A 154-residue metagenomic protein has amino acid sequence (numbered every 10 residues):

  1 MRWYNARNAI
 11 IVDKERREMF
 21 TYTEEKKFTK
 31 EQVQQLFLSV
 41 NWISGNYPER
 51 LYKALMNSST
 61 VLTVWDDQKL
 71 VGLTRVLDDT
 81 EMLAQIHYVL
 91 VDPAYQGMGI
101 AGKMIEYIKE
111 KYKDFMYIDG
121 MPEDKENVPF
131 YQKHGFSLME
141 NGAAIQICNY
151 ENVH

Functional and structural regions predicted by a protein language model:
A9-N46, G142, H154: Short amphipathic alpha-helix that is part of the acyltransferase structural core
L38-V61: Active-site rim helix/loop that mediates acceptor-substrate recognition in acyltransferases
T63, K69-D78, Q85-L90: Conserved beta-strand in the GNAT
D78-I86, Q96, N141: A conserved beta-turn-beta hairpin within the catalytic core of GNAT-like acetyltransferases that forms part
V91, G97-E110: Conserved acetyl-CoA-binding loop-helix of GNAT-fold acetyltransferases
E110-E123: Conserved GNAT acetyl-CoA-binding A-motif
D119-M121, Q132, S137-V153: Conserved catalytic-core motifs of GNAT/GCN5-like acyltransferases
